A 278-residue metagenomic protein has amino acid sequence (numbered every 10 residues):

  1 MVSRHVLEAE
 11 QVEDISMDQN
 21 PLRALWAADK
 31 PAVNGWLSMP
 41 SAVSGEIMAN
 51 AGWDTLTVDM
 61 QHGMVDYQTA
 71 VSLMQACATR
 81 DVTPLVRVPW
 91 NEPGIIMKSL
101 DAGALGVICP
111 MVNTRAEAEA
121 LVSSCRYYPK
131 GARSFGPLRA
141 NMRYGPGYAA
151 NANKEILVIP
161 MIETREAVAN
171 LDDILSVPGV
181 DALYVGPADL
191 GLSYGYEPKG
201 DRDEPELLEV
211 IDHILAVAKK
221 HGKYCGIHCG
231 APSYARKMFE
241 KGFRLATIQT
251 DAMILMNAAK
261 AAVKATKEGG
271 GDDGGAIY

Functional and structural regions predicted by a protein language model:
V6, V12-Y278: Expand to "…catalyze enediolate/carbanion chemistry for C-C bond making/breaking, isomerization, decarboxylation
